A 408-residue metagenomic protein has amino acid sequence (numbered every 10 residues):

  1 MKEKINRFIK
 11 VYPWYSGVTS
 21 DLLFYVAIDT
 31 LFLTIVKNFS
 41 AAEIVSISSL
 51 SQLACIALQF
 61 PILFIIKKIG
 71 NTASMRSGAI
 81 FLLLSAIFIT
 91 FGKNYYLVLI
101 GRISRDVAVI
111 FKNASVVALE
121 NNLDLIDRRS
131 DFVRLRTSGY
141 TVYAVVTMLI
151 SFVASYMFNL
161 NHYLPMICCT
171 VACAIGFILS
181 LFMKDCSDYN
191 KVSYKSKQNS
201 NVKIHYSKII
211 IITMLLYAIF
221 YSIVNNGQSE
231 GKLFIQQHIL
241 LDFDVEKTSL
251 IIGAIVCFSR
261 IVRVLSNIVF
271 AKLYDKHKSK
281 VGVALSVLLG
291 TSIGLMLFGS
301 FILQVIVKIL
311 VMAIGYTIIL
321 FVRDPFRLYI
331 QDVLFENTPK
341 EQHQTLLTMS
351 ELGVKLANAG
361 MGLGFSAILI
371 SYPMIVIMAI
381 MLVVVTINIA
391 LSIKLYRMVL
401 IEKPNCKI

Functional and structural regions predicted by a protein language model:
K2-I56, K208-D244, I251-C257: Helix-loop boundary and gating motifs at the non-cytosolic
G17-V18, Y96-K112, V307-P325: Hydrophobic core of transmembrane alpha-helices in multi-pass small-molecule transporters, especially MFS/SLC-type
L53-Q59, L250-D275: Transmembrane alpha-helices of Major Facilitator/SLC transporters
A57-K93: Conserved MFS/SLC helix-loop-helix module at the cytosolic interface between two early adjacent transmembrane helices
I80-K93, V98, L289-V305: C-terminal ends and interior cores of transmembrane alpha-helices in multi-pass membrane transporters/permeases
G101-Y143: Cytoplasmic helix-loop-helix junction between adjacent transmembrane helices in 12-TM secondary transporters
C169-A172, F177-Y194, I393-C406: Helix-loop junctions on the cytosolic side of multi-pass membrane transporters, especially the intracellular loop
K280-F326: C-terminal transmembrane helical hairpin of 12-TM major facilitator-type secondary transporters
